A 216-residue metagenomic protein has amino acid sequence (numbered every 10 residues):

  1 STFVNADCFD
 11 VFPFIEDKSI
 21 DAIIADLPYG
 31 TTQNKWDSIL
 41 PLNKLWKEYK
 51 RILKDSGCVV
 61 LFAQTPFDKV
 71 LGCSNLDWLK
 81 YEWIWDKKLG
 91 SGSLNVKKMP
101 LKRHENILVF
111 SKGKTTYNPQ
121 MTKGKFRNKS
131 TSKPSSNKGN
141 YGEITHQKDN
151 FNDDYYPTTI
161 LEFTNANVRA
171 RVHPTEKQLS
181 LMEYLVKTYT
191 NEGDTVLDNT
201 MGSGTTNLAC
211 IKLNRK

Functional and structural regions predicted by a protein language model:
S1-K216: Core catalytic lobe of class I
